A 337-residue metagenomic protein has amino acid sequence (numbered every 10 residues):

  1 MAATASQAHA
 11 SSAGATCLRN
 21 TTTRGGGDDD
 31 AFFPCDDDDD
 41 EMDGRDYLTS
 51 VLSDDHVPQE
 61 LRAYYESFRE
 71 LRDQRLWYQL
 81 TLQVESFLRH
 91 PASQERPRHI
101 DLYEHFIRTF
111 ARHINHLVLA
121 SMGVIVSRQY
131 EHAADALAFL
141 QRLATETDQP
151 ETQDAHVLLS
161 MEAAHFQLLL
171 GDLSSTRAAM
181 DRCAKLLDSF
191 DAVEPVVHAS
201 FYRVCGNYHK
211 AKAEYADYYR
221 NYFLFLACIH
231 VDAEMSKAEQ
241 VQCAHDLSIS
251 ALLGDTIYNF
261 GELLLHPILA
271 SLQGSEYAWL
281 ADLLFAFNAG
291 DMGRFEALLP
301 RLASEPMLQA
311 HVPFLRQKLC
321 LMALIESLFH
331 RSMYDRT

Functional and structural regions predicted by a protein language model:
A2-F139, S160: Eukaryote-biased activation of long, low-complexity terminal tails and linkers
I100, I114-A120, D154-L159, V197-S200 (+2 more regions): Start-of-helix signal in alpha-solenoid helical-repeat scaffolds, especially tetratricopeptide repeats
Y130-A133, L173, Y215: TPR-repeat structural position
Q141-D148, D181-S189, L224-A233: Amphipathic alpha-helical segments of tetratricopeptide repeats
E151-T152, A192-E194, E234-S236, V312: Short coil/turn linker motifs that delimit alpha-helical repeat modules in TPR/alpha-solenoid proteins
E162, F166-L169, V197-A211, D246 (+2 more regions): "A position-specific structural signal for the A-helix of alpha-solenoid helical repeats
K212-T337: Alpha-helical scaffold segments of alpha-solenoid architecture
